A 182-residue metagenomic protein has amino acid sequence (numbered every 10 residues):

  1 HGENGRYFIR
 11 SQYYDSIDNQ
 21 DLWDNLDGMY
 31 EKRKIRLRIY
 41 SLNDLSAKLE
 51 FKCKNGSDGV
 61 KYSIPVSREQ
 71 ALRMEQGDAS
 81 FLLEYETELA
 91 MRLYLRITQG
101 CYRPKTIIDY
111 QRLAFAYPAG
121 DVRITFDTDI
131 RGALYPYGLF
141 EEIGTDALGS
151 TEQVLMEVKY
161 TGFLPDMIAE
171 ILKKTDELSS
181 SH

Functional and structural regions predicted by a protein language model:
H1-H182: Phosphate-end processing signature that detects enzymes handling 5′-triphosphorylated RNA and polyphosphate
